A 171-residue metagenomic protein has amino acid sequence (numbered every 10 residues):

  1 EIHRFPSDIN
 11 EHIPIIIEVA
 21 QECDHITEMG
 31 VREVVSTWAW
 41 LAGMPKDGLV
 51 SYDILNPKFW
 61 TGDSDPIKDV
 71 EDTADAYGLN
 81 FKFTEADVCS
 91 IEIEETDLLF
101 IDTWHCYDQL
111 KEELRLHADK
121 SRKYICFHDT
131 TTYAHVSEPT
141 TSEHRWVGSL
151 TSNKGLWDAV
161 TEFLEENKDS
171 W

Functional and structural regions predicted by a protein language model:
I2-W171: S-adenosylmethionine/decaboxylated-SAM
